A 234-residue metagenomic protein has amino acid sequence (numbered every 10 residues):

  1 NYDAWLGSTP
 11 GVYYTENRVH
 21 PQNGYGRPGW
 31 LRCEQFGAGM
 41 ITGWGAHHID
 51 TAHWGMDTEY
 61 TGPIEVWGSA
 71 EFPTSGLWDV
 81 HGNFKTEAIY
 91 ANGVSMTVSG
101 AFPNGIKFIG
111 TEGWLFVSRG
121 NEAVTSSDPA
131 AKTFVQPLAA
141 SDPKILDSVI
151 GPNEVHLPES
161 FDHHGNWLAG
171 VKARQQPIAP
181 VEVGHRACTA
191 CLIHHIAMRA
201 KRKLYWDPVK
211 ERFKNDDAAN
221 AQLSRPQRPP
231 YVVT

Functional and structural regions predicted by a protein language model:
Y2-L6, I49, H53, E87 (+4 more regions): Non-transmembrane alpha-helical segments in soluble domains of secreted/periplasmic/extracellular proteins
D3-N92: Rossmann-like dinucleotide-binding domain that binds NAD(P)(H)
Y13-N17, T58-G68, S95-V98, L115-S118 (+2 more regions): Acidic/polar loop patches that form or flank catalytic/metal-binding clefts of enzymes that bind anionic ligands
L31-T42, A70-S75, S148-L157, G170-V183: Active-site rim elements
W44-G45, D79-H81, A101, F108 (+3 more regions): Active-site-proximal structural scaffolding
A70, F84-E159: NAD(P)-dinucleotide binding in Rossmann-like oxidoreductases
P73-G76, N104-I106, F213-K214: Flexible loop/turn segments at secondary-structure boundaries
W78-D79, A169-T234: C-terminal helix-rich "cap/oligomerization" subdomain common to oxidoreductases
